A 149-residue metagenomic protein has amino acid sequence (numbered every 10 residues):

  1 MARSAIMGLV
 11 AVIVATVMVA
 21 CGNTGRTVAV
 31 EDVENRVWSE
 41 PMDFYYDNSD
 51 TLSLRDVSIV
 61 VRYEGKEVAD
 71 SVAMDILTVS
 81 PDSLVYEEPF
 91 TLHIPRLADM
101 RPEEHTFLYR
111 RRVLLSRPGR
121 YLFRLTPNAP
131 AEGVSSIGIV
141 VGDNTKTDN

Functional and structural regions predicted by a protein language model:
M1-V10: Bacterial N-terminal signal peptides that target proteins for export
T16-A20: C-terminal motif of bacterial Sec signal peptides marking the signal peptidase cleavage site
G22-G25: Bacterial signal peptide processing site
M42-S71: Post-signal-peptide N-terminal segment of Sec-exported extracytoplasmic proteins
T51-V60, V113-V134: Noncatalytic modules at the cell exterior or secretory-pathway interfaces, chiefly beta-strand-rich lectin/adhesion
T78-V79, P130-N149: Exposed low-complexity, polar/acidic, P/S/T/G-rich flexible segments that act as propeptides, protease-susceptible
E88-L115: An anionic, turn-rich surface loop/hairpin at beta-sheet edges that serves as a generic interaction/coordination patch
